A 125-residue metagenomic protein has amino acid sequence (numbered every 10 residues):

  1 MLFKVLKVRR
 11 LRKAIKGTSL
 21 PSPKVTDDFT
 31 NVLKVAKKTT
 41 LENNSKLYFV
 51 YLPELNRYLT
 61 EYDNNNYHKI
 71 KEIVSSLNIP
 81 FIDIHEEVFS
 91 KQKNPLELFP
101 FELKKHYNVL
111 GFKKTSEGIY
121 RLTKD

Functional and structural regions predicted by a protein language model:
M1-I79, I84-L96, F101: Serine-dependent acyl-ester chemistry module
P80, P100-D125: Histidine-centered active-site loop/cap adjacent to the catalytic His in serine esterases/O-acetyl transfer systems
